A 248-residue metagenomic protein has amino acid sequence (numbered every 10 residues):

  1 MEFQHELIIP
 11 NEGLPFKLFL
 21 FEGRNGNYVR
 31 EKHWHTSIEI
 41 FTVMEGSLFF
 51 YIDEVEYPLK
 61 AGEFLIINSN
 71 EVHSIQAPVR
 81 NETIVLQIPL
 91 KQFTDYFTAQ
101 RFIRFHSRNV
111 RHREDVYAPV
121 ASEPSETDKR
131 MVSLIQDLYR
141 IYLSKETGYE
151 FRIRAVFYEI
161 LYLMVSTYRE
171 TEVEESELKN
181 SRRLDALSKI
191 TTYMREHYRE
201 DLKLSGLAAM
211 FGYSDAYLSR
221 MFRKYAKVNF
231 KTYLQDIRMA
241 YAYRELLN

Functional and structural regions predicted by a protein language model:
M1-F21, V72-L143, Y162, S166-T171: A hydrophobic/aromatic-rich effector-binding and dimerization subdomain of bacterial HTH-type transcriptional regulators
L18-H35: Conserved short histidine dyad/triad with adjacent acidic residue
H33-F50: Short, conserved beta-strand element in jelly-roll/cupin
M44, K60-A61, S69, V79: A cytosolic small-molecule/anion-sensing beta-strand core signal
M44, V132-E146, T191, R195-Y198 (+1 more regions): Regular secondary-structure segments
E54-I66: Short acidic-glycine-tyrosine-enriched beta hairpin
K189-E196, D201-A208, Y213, R220-N248: Terminal helix-turn-helix DNA-binding modules in bacterial transcription factors
